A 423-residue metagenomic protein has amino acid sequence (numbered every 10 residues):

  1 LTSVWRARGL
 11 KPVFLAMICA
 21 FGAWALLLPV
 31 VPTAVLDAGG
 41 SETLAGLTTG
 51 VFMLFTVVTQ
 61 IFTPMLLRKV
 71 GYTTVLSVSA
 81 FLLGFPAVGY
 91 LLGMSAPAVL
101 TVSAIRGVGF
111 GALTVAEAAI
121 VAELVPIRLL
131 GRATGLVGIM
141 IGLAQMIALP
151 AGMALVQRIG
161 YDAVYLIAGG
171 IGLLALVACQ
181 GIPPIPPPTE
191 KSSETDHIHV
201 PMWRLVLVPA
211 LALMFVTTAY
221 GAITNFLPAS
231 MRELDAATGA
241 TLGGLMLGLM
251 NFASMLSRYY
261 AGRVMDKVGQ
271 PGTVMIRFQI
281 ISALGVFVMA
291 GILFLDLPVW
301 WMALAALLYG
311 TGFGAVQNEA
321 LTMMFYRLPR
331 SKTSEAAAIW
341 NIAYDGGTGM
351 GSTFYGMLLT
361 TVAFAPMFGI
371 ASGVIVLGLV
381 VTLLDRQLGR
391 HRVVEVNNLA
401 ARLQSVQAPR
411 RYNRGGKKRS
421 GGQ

Functional and structural regions predicted by a protein language model:
L1-A7, P184-P209, L399-G416: Juxtamembrane intracellular "pre-TM" segments in multi-pass secondary transporters
W24, I105-E117, L308-A320: Core transmembrane helices of Major Facilitator Superfamily
V30-E42, N225-T241: Short amphipathic helix-loop junctions that connect adjacent transmembrane helices in Major Facilitator Superfamily/SLC
M53-I61, Q145-M146, N251-M255, Y259 (+1 more regions): Residue-level signature of mid-helix packing/kink "hotspots" within the transmembrane helices of 12-pass Major
T59-G71, S257-Q270: Helix-to-loop junctions at the C-terminal end of transmembrane segments in multipass secondary transporters
K69-S79, K267-I280: Cytoplasmic membrane-interface "Motif A"-like loop-to-helix N-cap segments of 12-TM Major Facilitator Superfamily
A104-I139: Cytoplasmic helix-loop-helix junction between adjacent transmembrane helices in 12-TM secondary transporters
G272-A320: C-terminal transmembrane helical hairpin of 12-TM major facilitator-type secondary transporters
